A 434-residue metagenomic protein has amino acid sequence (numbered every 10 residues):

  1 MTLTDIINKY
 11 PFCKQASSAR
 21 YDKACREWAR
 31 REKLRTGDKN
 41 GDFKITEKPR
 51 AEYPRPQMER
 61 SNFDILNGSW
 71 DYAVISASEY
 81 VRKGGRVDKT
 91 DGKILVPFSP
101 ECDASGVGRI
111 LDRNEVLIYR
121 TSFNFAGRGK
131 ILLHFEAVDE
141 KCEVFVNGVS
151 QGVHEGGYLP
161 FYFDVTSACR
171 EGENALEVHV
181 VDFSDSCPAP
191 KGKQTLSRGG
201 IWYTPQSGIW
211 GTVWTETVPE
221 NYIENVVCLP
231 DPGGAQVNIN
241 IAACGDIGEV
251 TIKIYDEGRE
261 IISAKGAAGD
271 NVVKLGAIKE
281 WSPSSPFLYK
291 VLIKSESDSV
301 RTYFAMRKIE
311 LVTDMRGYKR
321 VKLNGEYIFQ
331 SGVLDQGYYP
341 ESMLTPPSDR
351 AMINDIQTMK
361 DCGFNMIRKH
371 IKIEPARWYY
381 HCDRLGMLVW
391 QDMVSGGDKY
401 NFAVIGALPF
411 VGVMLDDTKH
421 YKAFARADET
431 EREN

Functional and structural regions predicted by a protein language model:
L3-S17, D22, E27, T36-D42 (+9 more regions): Accessory beta-strand-rich segments of carbohydrate-active enzymes
P56, S263-A264, F287-I293, P409-F410 (+1 more regions): Short, intrinsically disordered, charge-balanced linker/junction segments flanking boundaries in proteins
I65, D71-A73, L95, S122-N124 (+9 more regions): Generic structural detector for well-ordered beta-strands
L66-V96: Predominantly extracellular/luminal regions of secreted and cell-surface proteins, especially disulfide-bonded
D103-S122, G129-F135, D139-V146, G152-E155 (+7 more regions): Active-site-adjacent substrate/metal-binding segments within catalytic domains of carbohydrate-active enzymes
I131, A235-I239: Structural beta-strand segments of beta-rich domains
S167-E173, A242-D314: Extended acidic/polar, glycine-enriched regions that form or flank non-catalytic beta-rich accessory modules
L229-A235: Short, solvent-exposed loop/linker segments at the N-terminal edge of repeated beta-sheet extracellular domains
